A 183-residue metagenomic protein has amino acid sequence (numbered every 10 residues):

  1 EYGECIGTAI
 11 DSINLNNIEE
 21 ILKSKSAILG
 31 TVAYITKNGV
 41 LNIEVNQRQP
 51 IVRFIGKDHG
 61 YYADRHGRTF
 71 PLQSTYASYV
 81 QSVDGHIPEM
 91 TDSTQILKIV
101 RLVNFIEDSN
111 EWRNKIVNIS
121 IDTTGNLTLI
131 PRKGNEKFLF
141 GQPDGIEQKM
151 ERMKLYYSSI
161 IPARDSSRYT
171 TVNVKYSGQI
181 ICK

Functional and structural regions predicted by a protein language model:
Y2-K183: Charged, solvent-exposed interaction patches on well-folded alpha/beta domains that mediate macromolecular contacts
